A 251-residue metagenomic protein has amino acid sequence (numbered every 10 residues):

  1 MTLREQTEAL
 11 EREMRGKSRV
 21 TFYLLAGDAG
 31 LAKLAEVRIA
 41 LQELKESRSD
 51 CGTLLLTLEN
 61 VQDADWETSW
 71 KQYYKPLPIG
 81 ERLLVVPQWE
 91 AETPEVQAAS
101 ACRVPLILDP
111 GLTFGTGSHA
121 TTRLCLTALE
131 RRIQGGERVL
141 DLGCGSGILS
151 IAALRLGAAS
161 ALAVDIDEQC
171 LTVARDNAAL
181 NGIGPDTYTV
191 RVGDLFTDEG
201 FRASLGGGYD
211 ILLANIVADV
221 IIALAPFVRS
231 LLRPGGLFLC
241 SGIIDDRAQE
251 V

Functional and structural regions predicted by a protein language model:
M1-E95: N-terminal auxiliary segments of SAM/dcSAM-dependent transferases
P78, L84, I107-D109, D165 (+2 more regions): Conserved beta-strand segments that form the floor/walls of ligand-binding pockets within enzyme and binding domains
A98-P110: A short, charged helix-loop
L112-L195, G208: Conserved SAM/SAH cofactor-binding pocket of Class I
I166-V251: S-adenosylmethionine
